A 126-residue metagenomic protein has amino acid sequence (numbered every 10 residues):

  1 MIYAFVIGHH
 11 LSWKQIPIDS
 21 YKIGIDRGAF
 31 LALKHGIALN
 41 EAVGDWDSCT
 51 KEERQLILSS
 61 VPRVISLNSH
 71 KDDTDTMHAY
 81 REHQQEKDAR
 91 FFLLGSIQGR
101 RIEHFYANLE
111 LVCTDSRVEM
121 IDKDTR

Functional and structural regions predicted by a protein language model:
M1-L56: N-terminal beta-strand-loop-alpha-helix module at the start of alpha/beta ligand-binding or catalytic domains
D19-S20, L39, V61, D88 (+1 more regions): Short, well-ordered alpha-helix to beta-strand connector turns
I23, R27, K71-T74, H78 (+1 more regions): Conserved active-site and cofactor/substrate-binding residues in soluble primary-metabolism enzymes
I23-I25, G44, I65-S66, F92-G95 (+1 more regions): General beta-strand structural signal in soluble alpha/beta enzymes
R27, W46-D47, S69-H70, I97-G99 (+1 more regions): Short, ordered loop/turn segments at secondary-structure junctions
K34-G36, Q84-Q85, C113-T114: Alpha-helix C-terminal capping segments
V64-K87: Short phosphate-binding loop-to-helix
K87-R126: Anionic-ligand-binding alpha/beta catalytic cores of soluble enzymes and soluble regulatory domains that recognize
